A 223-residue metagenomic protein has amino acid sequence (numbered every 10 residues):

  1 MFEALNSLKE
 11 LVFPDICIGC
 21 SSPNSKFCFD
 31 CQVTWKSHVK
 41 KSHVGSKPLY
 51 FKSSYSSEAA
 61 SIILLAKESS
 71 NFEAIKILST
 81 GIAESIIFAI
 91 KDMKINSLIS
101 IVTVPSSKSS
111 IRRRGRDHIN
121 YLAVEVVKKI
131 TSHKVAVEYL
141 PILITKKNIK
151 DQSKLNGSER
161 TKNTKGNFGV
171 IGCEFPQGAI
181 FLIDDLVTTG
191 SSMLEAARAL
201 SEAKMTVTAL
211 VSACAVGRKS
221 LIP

Functional and structural regions predicted by a protein language model:
M1-P223: Glycine-rich phosphate/pyrophosphate-handling loop used in enzymes and phosphotransfer proteins
